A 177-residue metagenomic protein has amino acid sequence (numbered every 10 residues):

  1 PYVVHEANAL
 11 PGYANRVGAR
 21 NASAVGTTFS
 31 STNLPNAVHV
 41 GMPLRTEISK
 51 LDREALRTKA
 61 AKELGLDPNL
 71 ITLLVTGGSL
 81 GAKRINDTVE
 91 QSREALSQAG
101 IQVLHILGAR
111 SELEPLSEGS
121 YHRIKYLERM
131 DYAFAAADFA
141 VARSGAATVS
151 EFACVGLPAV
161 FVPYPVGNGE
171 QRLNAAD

Functional and structural regions predicted by a protein language model:
Y2-E6, S49-D52, G119-R123, A137-D138 (+1 more regions): Short, flexible loop segments at the rims of nucleotide/cofactor-binding pockets, characterized by
Y2-T58, E63: Active-site-proximal region of nucleotide-activated glycan assembly enzymes, centered on histidine/acidic-rich loops
P11-N15, T27-T28, T32-P35, L113 (+2 more regions): Short, glycine/polar-rich helix-capping loops at beta-to-alpha or helix-loop-helix junctions that flank or form
H39-G41, I124, V162: Hydrophobic residues at beta-strand termini and immediately following loops that shape nucleotide-binding pockets
L56-K62, L66-A142, V149, R172-A176: Donor-nucleotide binding loops and adjacent catalytic segments primarily of GT-B fold Leloir glycosyltransferases
A135-A137, A153-V160: Conserved donor-binding/catalytic loop of nucleotide-activated donor transferases
A142, P158-N168: Short hydrophobic beta-strand element within catalytic cores of glycosyltransferases and related nucleotide-activated
